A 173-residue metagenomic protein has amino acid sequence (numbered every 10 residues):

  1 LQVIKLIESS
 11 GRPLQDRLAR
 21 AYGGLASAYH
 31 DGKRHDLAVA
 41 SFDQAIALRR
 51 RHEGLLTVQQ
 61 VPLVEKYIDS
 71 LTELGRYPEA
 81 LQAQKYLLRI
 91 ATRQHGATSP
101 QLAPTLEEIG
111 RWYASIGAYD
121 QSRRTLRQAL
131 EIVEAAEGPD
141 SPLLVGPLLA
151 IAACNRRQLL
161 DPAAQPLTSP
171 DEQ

Functional and structural regions predicted by a protein language model:
L1-Q173: Intrinsic-disorder-linked linear interaction elements in eukaryotic regulatory proteins
